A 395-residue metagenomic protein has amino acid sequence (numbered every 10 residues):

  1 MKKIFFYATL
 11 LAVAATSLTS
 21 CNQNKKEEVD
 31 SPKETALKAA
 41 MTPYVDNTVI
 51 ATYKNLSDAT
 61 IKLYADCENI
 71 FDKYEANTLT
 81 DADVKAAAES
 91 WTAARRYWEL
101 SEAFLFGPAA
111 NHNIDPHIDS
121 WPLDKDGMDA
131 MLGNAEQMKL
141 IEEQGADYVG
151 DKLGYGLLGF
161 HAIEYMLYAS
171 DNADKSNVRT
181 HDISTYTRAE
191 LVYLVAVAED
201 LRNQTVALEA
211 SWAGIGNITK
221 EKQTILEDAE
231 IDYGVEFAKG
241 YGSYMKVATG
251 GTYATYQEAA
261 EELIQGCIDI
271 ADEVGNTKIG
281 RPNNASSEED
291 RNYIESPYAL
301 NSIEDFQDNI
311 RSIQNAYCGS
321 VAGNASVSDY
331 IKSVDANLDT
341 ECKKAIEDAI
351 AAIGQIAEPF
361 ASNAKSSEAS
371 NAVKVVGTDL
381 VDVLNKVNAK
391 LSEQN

Functional and structural regions predicted by a protein language model:
M1-M41: Bacterial Sec-dependent N-terminal signal peptides
E27-N395: Mature extracytoplasmic or organellar-lumen-exposed domains after removal of signal/transit peptides
